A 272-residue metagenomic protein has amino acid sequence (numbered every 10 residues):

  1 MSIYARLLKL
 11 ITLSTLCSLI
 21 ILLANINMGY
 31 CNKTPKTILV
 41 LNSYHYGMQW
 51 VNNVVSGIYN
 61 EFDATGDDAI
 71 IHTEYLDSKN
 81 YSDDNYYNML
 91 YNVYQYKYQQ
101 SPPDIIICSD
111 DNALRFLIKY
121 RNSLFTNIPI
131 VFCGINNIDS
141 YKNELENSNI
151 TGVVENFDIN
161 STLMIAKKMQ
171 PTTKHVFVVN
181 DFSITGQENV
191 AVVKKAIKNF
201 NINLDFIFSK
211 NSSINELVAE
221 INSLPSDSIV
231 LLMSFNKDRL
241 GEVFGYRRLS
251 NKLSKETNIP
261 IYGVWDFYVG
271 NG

Functional and structural regions predicted by a protein language model:
S2-G272: Short hydrophobic alpha-helices and adjacent helix-cap/hinge residues
